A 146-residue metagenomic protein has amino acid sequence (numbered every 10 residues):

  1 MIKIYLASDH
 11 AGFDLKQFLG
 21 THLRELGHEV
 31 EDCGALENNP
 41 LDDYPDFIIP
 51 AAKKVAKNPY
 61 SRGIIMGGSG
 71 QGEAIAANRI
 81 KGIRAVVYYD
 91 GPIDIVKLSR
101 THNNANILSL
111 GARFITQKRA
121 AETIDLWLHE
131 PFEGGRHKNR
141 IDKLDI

Functional and structural regions predicted by a protein language model:
K3-I4, Y60-G63, I83-R84: Short active-site oxyanion
Y5-A7, A11-G12, I93-I146: C-terminal binding/interaction regions
Y5-L26: Glycine-rich phosphate/diphosphate-binding loop of Rossmann-like nucleotide-binding domains
T21, I49, K53, I75 (+1 more regions): Alpha-helical segments flanking ligand/cofactor-binding loops in enzyme cores
E29-L41: A short beta-strand-loop structural module common to alpha/beta enzyme folds
P45-I49, Y88-Y89: Charged helix-capping and loop-helix junction motifs
F47-I65: Short, structured active-site "lid" loops
M66-S109: Mid-chain, well-packed structural core segment of small domains
